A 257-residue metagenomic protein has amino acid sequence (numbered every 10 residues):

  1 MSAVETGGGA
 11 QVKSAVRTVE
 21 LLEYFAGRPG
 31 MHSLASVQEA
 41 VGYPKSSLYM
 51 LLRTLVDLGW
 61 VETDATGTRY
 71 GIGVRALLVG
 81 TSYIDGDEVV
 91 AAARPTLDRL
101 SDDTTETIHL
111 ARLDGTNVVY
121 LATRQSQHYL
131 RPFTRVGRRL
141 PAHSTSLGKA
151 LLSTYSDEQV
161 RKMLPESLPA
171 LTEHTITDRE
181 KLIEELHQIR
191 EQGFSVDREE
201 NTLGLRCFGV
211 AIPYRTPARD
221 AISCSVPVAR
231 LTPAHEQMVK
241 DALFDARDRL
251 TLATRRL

Functional and structural regions predicted by a protein language model:
M1-I84, V90, D248-R256: N-terminal helix-turn-helix
A40, A91-D103, E185, Q192 (+1 more regions): Amphipathic alpha-helical regulatory segments at dimerization interfaces that relay allosteric signals between sensory
V61-T63, L110-A111, I212: A structural signal for short hydrophobic beta-strand segments in well-ordered beta-sheet cores
Y70, V118-V119: Hydrophobic residues embedded in beta-strands of well-ordered beta-sheets
R75-D103, Y129-P132: Conserved segment of winged-helix/HTH DNA-binding domains
L110-G115, T123-R124: Short hydrophobic alpha-helical segments used for membrane anchoring or interfacial signaling
H128-N201: Short, solvent-exposed recognition segments
D178-A246: Extended hydrophobic
